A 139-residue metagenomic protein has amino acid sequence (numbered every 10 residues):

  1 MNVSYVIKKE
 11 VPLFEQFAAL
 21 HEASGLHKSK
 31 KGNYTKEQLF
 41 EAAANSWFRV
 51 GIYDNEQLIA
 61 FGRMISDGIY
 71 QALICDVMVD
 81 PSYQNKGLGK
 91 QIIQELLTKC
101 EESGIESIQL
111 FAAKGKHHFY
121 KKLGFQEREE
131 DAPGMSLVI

Functional and structural regions predicted by a protein language model:
M1-Y34, D131: Short amphipathic alpha-helix that is part of the acyltransferase structural core
L26-R49: Active-site rim helix/loop that mediates acceptor-substrate recognition in acyltransferases
F48-A60: Conserved beta-hairpin
M64-I74, Q84, E130-D131: A conserved beta-turn-beta hairpin within the catalytic core of GNAT-like acetyltransferases that forms part
D80, A113: Residue-level recognition of the GNAT/N-acetyltransferase active site
Y83, G87-E95: Conserved acetyl-CoA pyrophosphate-binding loop and the N-cap/start of the following alpha-helix in GNAT-like
I93, T98-A112: Conserved GNAT acetyl-CoA-binding A-motif
F111, K121, Q126-I139: Conserved catalytic-core motifs of GNAT/GCN5-like acyltransferases
